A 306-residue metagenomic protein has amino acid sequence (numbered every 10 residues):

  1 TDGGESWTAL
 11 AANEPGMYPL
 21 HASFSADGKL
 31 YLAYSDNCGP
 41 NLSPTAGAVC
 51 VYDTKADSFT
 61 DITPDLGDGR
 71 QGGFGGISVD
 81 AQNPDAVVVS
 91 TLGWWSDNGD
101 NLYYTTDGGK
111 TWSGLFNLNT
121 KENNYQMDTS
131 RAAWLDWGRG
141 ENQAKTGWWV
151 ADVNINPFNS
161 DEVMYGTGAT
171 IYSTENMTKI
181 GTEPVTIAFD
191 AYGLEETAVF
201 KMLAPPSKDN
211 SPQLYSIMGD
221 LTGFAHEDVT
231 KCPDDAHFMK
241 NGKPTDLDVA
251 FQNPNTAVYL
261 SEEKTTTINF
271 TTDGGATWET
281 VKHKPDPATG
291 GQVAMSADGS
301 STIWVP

Functional and structural regions predicted by a protein language model:
T1-P306: Extracellular glycan-interacting surfaces
